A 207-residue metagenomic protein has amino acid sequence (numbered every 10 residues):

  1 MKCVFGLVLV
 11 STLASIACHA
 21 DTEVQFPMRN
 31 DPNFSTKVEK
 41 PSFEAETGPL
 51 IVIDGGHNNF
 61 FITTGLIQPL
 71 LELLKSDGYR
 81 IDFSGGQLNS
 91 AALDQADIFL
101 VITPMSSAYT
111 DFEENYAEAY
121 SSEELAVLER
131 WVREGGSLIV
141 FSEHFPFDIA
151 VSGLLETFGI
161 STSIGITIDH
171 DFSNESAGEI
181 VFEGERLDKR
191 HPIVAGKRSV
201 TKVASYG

Functional and structural regions predicted by a protein language model:
M1-F5: Positively charged n-region of N-terminal signal peptides that target proteins for export
G6-S15: Bacterial N-terminal signal peptides
C18-G207: Short, surface-exposed patches at the edges or C-terminal ends of soluble domains, predominantly
